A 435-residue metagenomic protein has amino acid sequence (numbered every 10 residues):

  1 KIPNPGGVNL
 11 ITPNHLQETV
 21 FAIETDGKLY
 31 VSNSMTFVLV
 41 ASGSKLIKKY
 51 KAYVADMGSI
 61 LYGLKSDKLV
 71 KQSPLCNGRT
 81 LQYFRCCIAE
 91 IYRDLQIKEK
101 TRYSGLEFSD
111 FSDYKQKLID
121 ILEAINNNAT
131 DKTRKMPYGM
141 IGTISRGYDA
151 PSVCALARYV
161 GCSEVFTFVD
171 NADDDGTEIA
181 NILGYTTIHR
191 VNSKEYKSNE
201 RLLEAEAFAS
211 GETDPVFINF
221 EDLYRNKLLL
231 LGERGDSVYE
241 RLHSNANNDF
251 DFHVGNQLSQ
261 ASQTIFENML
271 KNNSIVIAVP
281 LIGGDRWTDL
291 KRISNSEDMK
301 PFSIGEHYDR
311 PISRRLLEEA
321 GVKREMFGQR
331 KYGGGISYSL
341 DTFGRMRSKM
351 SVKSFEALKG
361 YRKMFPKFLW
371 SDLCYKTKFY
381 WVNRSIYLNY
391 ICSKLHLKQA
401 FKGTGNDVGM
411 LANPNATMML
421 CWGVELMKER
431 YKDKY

Functional and structural regions predicted by a protein language model:
K1-E195: Cysteine-centered catalytic environments shared across enzyme families
Y114-L122, A209, T213, G305 (+2 more regions): Hydrophobic (often cysteine-bearing) scaffold residues that line and stabilize catalytic clefts of nucleotide/cofactor
D120, Y148, S152, N171-D175 (+3 more regions): Generic recognition of stable, solvent-exposed alpha-helical segments in well-folded globular domains
G139-G142, L228-G232, L317: Short glycine-rich phosphate-binding loop at a beta-alpha junction
N171-L228, E233-Q260, T264-V276, L290-S303: ATP-dependent adenylate-handling ligase core
T264-Y390: Mid-to-C-terminal catalytic subdomains of enzymes that bind/position adenosyl phosphate moieties or nucleic-acid
R384-S385, K394, A400-G403: Phosphoinositide system proteins, centered on phosphoinositide phosphatases and their trafficking scaffolds
Q399-Y435: C-terminal non-catalytic accessory extensions
